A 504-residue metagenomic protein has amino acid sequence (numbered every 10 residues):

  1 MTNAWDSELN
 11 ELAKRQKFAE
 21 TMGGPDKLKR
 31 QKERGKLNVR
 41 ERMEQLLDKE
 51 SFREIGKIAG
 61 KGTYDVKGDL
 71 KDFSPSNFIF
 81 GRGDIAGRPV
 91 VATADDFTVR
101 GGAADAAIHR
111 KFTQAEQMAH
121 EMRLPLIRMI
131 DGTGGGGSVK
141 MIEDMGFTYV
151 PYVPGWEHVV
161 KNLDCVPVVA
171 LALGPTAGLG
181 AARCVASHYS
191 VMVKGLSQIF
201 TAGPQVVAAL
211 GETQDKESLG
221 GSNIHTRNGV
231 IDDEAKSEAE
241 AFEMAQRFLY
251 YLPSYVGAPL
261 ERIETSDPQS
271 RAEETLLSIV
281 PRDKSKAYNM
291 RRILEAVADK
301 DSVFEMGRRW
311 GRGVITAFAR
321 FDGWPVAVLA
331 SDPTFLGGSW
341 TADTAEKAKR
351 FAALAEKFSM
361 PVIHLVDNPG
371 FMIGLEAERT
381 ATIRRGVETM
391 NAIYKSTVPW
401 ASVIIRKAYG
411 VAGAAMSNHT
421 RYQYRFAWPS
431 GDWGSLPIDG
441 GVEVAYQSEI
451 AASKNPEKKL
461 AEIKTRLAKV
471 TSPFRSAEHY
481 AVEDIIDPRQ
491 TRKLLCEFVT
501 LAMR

Functional and structural regions predicted by a protein language model:
M1-R504: Ligand-binding clefts of soluble mixed alpha/beta catalytic domains
